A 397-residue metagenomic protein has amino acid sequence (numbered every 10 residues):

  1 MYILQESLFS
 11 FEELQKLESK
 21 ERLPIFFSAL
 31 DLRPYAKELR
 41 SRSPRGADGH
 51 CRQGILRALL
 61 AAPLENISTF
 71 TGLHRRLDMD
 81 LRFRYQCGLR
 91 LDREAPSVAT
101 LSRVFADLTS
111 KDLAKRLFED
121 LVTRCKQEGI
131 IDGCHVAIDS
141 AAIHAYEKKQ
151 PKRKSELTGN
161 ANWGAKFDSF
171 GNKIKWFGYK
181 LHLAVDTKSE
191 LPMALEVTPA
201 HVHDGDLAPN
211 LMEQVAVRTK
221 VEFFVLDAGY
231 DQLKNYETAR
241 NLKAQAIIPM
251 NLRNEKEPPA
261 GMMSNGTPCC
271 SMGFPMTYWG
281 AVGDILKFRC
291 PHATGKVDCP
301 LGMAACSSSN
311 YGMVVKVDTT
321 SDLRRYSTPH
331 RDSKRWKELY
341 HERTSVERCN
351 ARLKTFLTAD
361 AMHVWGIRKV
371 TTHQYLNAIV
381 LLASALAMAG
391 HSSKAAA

Functional and structural regions predicted by a protein language model:
M1-K37, P300, S307, L323 (+1 more regions): Charged, often Cys/His-bearing segments associated with DNA-binding zinc-finger transcription factors
K20-A61, E65, T100: Basic, short loop/linker segments at the boundary and entry of helix-turn-helix/winged-helix-like folds
L30, L59-E65, L108, R343 (+2 more regions): Generic structural signal for hydrophobic core residues of well-folded globular domains
D48-R116, H363, R368: Short, positively charged, Gly/Tyr-enriched micro-motifs that form contact patches at catalytic or ligand/partner
R75, V98-N241, Q245-K256: Polybasic low-complexity intrinsically disordered regions
E237-A351: Helix-centered, glycine/charged polyanion-binding patches within enzymatic domains that contact phosphate-containing
T328, K334-A397: Basic, amphipathic alpha-helical segments enriched in Lys/Arg and hydrophobic/aromatic residues
